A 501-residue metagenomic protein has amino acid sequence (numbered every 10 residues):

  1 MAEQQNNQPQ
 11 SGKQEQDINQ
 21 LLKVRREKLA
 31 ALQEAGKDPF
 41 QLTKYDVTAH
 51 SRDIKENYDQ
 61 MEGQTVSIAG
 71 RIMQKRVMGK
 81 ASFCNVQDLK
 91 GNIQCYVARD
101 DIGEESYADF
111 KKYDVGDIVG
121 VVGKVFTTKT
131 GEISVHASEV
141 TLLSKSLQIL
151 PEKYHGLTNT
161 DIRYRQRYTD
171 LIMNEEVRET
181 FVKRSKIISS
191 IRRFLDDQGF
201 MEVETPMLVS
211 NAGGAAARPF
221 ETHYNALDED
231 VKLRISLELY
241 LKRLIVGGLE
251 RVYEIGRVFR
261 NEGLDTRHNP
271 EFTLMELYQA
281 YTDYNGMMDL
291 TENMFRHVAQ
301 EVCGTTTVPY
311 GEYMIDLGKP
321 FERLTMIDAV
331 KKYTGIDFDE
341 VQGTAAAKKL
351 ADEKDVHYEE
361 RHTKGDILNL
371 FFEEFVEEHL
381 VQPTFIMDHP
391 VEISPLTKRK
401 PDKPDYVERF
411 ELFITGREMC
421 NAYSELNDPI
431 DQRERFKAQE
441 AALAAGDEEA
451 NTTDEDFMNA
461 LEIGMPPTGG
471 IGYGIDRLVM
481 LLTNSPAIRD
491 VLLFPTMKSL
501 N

Functional and structural regions predicted by a protein language model:
M1-N501: Class II aminoacyl-tRNA synthetase catalytic cores and aaRS-like
